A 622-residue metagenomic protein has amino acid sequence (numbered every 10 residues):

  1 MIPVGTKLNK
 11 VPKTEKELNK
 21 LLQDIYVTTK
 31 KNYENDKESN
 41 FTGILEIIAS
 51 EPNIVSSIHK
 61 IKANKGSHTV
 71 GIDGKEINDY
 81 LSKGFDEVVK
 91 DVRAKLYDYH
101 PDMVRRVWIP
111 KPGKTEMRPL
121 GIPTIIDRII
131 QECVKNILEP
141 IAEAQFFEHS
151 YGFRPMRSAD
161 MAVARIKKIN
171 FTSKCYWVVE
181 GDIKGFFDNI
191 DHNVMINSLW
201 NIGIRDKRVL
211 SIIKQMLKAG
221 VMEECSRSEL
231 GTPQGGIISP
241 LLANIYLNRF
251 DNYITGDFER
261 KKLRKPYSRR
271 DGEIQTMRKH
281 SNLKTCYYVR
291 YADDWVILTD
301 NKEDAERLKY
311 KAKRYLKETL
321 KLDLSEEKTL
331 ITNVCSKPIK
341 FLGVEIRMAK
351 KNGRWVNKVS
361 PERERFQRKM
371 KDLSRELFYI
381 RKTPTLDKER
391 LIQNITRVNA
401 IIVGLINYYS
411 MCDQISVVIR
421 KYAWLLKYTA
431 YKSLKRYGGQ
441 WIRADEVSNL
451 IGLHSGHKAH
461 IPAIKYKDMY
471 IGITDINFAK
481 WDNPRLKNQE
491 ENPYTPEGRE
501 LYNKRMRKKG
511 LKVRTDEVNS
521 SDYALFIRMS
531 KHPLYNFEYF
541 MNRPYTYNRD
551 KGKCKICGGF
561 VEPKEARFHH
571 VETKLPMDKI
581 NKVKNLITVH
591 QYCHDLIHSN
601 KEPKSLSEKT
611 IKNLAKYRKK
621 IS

Functional and structural regions predicted by a protein language model:
M1-D86: Non-catalytic, polymerase-adjacent accessory regions of viral genome-replication enzymes
M1-N32, K302, K340-Y545, R549 (+1 more regions): Active-site and adjacent loop segments of nucleotide-processing enzymes that use two-metal-ion phosphate chemistry
E17, L120-K135, E139, E143-F146 (+5 more regions): Duplex nucleic acid-engaging cores and interfaces of nucleic-acid transaction enzymes
S56, I61, D91-T115, I125 (+3 more regions): Reverse-transcriptase-like RNA-dependent polymerase core
K65-Y80, D102-I129, Q145-S158, G220-I245 (+1 more regions): Short, conserved non-catalytic motifs in the polymerase core
E148-H149, R154, M161-L324, I331 (+1 more regions): Conserved polymerase palm-domain catalytic core
D182, G558-Q591, K601-E608: Histidine-centered nuclease catalytic patch
